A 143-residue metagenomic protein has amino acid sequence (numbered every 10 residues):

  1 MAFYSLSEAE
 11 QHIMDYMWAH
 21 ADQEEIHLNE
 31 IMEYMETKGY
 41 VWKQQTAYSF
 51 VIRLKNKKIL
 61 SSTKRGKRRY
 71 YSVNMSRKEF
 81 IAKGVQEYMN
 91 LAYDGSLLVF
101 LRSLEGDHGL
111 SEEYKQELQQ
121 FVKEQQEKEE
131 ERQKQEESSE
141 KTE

Functional and structural regions predicted by a protein language model:
M1-L6, Y88-N90, G106: Short amphipathic alpha-helical boundary/capping segments
M1-Y16, H20: Short alpha-helical segments that sit at the start of domains
Q23-M35: Short acidic, hydrophobic short linear motifs in intrinsically disordered regions
E36-A47: Short, positively charged loop/turn segments that connect secondary-structure elements
Y48-I52: Short, hydrophobic-biased segments on the C-terminal half of alpha helices that form "recognition helices"
K55-R65: A short, conserved structural fragment
R65-G84: Short, cationic-aromatic polyanion-contact patches
K83, G106-E143: C-terminal regulatory/oligomerization modules of transcriptional regulators
